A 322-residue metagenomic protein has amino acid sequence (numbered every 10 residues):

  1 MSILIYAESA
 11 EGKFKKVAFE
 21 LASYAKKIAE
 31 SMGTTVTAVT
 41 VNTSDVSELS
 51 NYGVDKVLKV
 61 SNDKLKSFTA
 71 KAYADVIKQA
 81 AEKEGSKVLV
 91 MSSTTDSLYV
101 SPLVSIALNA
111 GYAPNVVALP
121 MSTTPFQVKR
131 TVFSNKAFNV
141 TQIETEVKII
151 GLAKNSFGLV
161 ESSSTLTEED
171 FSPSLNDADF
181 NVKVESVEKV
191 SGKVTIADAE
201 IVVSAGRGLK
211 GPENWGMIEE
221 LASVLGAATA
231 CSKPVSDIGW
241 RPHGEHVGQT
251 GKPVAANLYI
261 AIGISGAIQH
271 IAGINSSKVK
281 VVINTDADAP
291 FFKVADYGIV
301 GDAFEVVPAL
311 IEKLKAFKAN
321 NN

Functional and structural regions predicted by a protein language model:
M1-N322: N-terminal glycine-rich FAD/FM-binding segment characteristic of electron-transfer flavoproteins
